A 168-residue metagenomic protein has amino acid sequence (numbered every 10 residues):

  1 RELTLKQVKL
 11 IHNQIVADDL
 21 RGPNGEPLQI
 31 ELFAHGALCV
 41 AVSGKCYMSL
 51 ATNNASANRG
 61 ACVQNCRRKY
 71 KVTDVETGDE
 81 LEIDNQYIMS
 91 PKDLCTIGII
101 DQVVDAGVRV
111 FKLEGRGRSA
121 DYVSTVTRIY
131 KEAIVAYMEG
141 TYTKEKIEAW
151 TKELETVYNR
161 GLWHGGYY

Functional and structural regions predicted by a protein language model:
E2-Y168: Surface-exposed amphipathic alpha-helical tracts and adjacent flexible/coil segments at the periphery of soluble enzymes
